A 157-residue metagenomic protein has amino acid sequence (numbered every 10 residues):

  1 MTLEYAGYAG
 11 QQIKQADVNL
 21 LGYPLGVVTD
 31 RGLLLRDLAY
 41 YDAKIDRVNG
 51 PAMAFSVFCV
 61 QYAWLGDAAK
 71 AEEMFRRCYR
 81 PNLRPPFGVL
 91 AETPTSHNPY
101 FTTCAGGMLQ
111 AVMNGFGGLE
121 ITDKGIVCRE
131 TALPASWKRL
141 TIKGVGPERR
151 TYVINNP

Functional and structural regions predicted by a protein language model:
M1-A105: Active-site core of glycosidic bond-cleaving carbohydrate-active enzymes
W64, A69-P157: Non-catalytic C-terminal accessory modules of carbohydrate-active enzymes
